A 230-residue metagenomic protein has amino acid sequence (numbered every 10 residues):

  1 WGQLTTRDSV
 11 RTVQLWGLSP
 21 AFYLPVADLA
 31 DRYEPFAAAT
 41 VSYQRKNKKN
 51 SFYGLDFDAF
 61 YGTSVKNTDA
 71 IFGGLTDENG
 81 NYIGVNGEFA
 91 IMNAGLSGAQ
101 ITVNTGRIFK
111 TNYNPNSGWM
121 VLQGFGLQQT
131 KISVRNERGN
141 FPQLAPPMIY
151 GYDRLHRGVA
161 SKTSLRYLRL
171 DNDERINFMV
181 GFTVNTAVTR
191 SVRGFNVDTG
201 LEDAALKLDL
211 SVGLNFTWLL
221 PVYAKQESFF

Functional and structural regions predicted by a protein language model:
W1-D56, F60, T217, P221: Short glycine/proline- and aromatic-enriched beta-strand/turn motifs that initiate or cap beta-hairpins
Q3-V13, K48-N50, K110-G118, L170-F178 (+1 more regions): Short loop/turn motifs that connect adjacent beta-strands in outer-membrane beta-barrel proteins
W16-L18, F22, D58, N140-A145 (+2 more regions): A generic hydrophobic-segment detector
P20-F22, V41-R45, F57-A59, I101-R107 (+4 more regions): Residues on the lipid-exposed face of transmembrane beta-strands in outer-membrane beta-barrel proteins
A27-R32, S64-G98, T130-G158, T189-V197 (+1 more regions): Extracellular/periplasm-exposed beta-strand and loop segments of Gram-negative cell-envelope proteins, dominated by
F36-A38, K48-N50, L96-T102, N116-M120 (+1 more regions): Short connector loops at helix/strand junctions that flank enzyme active sites, especially segments positioning acidic
L55, G95-S133: Internal, conserved structured core segments that host functional sites
T163-F230: Predominantly the C-terminal beta-signal and adjacent terminal strand-loop region of outer-membrane beta-barrel
